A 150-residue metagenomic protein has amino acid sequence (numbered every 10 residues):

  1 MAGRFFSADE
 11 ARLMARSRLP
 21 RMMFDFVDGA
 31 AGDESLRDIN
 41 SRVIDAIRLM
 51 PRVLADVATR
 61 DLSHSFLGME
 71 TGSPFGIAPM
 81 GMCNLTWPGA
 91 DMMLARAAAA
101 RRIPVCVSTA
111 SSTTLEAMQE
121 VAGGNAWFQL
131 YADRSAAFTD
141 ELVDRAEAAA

Functional and structural regions predicted by a protein language model:
M1-G68: An N-cap/entry alpha-helix motif that binds or orients negatively charged groups
P20, I77, A98: Conserved, mostly hydrophobic/aromatic
A58-G68, P104-M118: Short, charged beta->alpha transition segments
F75-A78, V105-V107, A126-L130: Hydrophobic faces of well-ordered beta-strands that scaffold small-molecule active sites in alpha/beta enzyme cores
P79-L85: Glycine-rich phosphate/pyrophosphate-binding beta-alpha loops
T86-D91, V107-N125, D133-E141: Active-site-adjacent beta->alpha loops and helix N-cap segments on the catalytic face of soluble alpha/beta enzymes
M93-A95, A100-R102, L115-E116: Feature captures the catalytic cores and cofactor-binding loops of soluble hydro-lyases/lyases that act on carboxylate
A99, A146-A150: Non-catalytic positions within long, well-ordered alpha-helices that form the structural scaffold/packing of enzyme
